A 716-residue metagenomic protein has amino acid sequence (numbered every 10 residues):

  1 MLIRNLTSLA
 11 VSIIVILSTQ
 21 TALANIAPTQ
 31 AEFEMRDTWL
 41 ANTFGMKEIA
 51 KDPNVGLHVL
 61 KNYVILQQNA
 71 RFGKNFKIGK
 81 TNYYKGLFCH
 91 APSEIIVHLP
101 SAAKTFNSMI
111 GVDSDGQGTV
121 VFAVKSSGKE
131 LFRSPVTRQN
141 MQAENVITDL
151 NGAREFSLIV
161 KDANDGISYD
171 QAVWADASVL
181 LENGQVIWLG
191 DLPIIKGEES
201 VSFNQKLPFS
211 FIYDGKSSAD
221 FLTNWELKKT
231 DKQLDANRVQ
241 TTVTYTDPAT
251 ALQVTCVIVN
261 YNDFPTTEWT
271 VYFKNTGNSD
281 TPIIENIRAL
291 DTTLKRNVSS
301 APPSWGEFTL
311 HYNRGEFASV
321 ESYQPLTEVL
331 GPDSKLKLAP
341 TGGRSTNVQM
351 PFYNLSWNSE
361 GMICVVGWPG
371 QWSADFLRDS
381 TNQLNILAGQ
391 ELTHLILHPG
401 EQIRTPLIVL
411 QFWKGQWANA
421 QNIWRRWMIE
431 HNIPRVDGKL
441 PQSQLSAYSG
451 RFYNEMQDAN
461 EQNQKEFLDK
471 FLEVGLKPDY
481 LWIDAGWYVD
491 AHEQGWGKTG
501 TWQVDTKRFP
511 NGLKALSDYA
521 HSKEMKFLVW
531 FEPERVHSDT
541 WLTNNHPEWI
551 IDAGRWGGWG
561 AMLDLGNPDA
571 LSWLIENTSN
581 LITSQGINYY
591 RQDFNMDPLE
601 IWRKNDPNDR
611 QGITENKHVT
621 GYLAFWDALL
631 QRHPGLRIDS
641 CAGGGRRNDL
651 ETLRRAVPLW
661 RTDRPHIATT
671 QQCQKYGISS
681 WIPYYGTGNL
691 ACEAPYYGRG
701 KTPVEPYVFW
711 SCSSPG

Functional and structural regions predicted by a protein language model:
S8-Q20: Bacterial N-terminal signal peptides
N25-S202: Gly-Asp-aromatic-enriched flexible segments
E199-T246, L252-L377, N382, E391: Polysaccharide-binding surfaces and accessory modules of carbohydrate-active proteins
V271-F273, D505, D518-A520, D569-L650 (+1 more regions): Active-site and adjacent substrate-binding regions of carbohydrate-active enzymes
R378-H398, G635: Short acidic, Pro/Gly- and aromatic-enriched capping/linker segments at domain boundaries
L395-K414: Short Pro-Gly-centered flexible turn/kink motifs
L440-S579, Q585-Y589, L599-I601: Aromatic-lined carbohydrate-binding/catalytic grooves of carbohydrate-active enzymes
M596, Y622-G716: Active-site-proximal substrate-binding groove within the catalytic cores of carbohydrate-active enzymes
